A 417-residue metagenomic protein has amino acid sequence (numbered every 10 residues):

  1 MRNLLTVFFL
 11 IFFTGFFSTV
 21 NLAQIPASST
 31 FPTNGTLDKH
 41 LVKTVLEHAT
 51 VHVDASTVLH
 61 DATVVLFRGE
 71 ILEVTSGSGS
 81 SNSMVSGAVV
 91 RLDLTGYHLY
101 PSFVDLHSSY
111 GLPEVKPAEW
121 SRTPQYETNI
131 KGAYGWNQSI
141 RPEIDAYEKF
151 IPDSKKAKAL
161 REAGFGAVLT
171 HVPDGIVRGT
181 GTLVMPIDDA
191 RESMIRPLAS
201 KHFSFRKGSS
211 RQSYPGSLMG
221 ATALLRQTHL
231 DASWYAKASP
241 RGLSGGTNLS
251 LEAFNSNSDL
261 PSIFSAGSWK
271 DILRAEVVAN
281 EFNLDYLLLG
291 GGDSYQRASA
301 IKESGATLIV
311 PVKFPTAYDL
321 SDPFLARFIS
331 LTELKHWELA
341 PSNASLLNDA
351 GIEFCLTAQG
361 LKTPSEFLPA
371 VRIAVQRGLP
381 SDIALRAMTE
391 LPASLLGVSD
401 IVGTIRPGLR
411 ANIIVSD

Functional and structural regions predicted by a protein language model:
M1-T6: Positively charged n-region of N-terminal signal peptides that target proteins for export
V7-T19: Bacterial N-terminal signal peptides
P26-P32, T36-K43, V51, A55-S102 (+1 more regions): Histidine-rich, glycine-flanked metal-binding segment
G35, H40, V115-K116, T123-G135 (+3 more regions): His/Asp/Glu-enriched, well-ordered alpha-helical/loop segment that forms or immediately abuts the divalent-metal
V42-L46, N82-Y147, E162: Replace "His-x-His-based motif
A49, G69, G96, H107 (+8 more regions): Divalent metal-coordination and catalytic microenvironments
D153-D293: Polyanionic/metal-chelating signatures
A279-D285, K302-I309, G351-E353: Glycine-enriched alpha-helix->loop->beta-strand junction motifs that scaffold or abut catalytic
